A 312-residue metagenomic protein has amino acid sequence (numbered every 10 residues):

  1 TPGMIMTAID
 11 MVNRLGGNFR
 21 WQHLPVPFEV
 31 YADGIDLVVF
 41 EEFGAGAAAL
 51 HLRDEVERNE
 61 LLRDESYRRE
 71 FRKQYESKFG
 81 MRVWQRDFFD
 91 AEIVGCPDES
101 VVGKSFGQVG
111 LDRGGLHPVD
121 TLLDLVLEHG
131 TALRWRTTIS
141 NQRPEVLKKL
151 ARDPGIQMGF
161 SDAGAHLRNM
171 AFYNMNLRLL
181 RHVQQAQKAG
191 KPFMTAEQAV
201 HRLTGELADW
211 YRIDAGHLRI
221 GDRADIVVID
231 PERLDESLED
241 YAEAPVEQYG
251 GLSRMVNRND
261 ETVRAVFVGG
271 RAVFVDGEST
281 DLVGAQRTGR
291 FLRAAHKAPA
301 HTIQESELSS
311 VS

Functional and structural regions predicted by a protein language model:
T1-F193, E232: Active-site neighborhoods of metal-dependent hydrolases
Q22, G114-G115, D162, A199 (+4 more regions): Divalent metal-coordination and catalytic microenvironments
P25-V26, A163-H166, F172, P231-D235 (+3 more regions): Short, glycine-/Ser/Thr-/acidic-enriched flexible segments
L127, G155, R181-K188, T204-A208 (+4 more regions): Hydrophobic alpha-helix feature that most strongly marks membrane-spanning transmembrane helices and their immediate
L133-N141, L147, M194-Q198, A208-E243: Acidic, glycine-enriched loop/beta-strand segments at the rims of small-molecule binding/catalytic pockets
K149-I156, V228-Q286: C-terminal cap of metal-dependent C-N hydrolases
Y173, R178-F193, V200-R202, P231 (+2 more regions): Feature captures the catalytic cores and cofactor-binding loops of soluble hydro-lyases/lyases that act on carboxylate
V275-S312: Intein/HINT protein-splicing elements and their conserved insertion hotspots or analogous self-processing inserts
